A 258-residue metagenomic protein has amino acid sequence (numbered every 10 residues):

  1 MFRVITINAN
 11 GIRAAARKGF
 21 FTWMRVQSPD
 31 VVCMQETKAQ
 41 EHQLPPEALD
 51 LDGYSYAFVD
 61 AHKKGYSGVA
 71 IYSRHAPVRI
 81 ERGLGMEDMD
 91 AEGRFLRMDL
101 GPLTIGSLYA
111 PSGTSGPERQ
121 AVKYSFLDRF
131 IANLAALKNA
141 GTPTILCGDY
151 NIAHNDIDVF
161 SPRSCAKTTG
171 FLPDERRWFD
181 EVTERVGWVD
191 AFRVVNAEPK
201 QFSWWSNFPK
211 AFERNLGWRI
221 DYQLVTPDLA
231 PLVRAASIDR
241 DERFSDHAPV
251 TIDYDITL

Functional and structural regions predicted by a protein language model:
M1-L51, S55-Y56, A61-S67, H154 (+2 more regions): N-terminal, active-site-proximal structural segment of metallo-dependent hydrolase catalytic domains
F2-N10, P102-T114, C147: Active-site-proximal beta-strand elements of phosphoester/diester hydrolases
I7-N8, M24-H42, I105, L134-D156 (+4 more regions): Active-site beta-strand/loop signature of hydrolases that rely on acidic residues for catalysis
V31, D52-S55, F126-L216, I220: Metal-dependent phosphoesterases centered on the DNase I-like endonuclease/exonuclease/phosphatase
T37-Q40, P45-G113: Structured beta-strand-rich core segments of catalytic domains in phosphoester-bond hydrolases
K64-R79, P199, A211-P231: Conserved beta strand-loop-helix elements of the APE1-like EEP
R74, M98-G101, T226-P227, I252-T257: Active-site beta-strand termini and strand-to-loop segments that position acidic
G85-M86, P111-L127, R163-T168: Surface-exposed cleft-lining segments at the edges of enzyme active sites
